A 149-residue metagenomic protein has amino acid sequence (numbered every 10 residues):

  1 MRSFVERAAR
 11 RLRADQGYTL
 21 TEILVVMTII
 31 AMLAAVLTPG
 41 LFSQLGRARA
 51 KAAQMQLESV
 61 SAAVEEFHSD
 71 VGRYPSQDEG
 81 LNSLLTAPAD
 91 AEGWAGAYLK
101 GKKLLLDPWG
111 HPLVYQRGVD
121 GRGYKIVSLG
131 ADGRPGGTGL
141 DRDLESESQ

Functional and structural regions predicted by a protein language model:
M1-Y18: N-terminal leader/signal peptides at the extreme start of proteins
R10, A14, S43, R47 (+1 more regions): Conserved amphipathic alpha-helical interaction elements at protein-protein interfaces in regulatory, energy-coupling
A14, T28-A31, A50, V60 (+1 more regions): Hydrophobic alpha-helical segments
D15-L41: N-terminal single-pass transmembrane signal-anchor helix
I29, A52-M55, S76: A generic short alpha-helical patch detector that favors 3-5-residue windows in or near N-terminal regions
G40-S59: Aliphatic-rich helix starts adjacent to a transmembrane/signal segment
E58, A62-Q149: Low-complexity, acidic interaction segments enriched in glycine
